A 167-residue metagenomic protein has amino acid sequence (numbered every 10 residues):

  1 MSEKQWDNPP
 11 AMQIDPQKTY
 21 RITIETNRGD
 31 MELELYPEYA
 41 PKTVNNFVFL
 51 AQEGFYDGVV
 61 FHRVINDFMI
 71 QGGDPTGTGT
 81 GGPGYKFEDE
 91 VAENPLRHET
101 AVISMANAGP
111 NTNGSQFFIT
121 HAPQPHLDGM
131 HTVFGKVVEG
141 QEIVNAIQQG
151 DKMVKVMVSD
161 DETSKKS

Functional and structural regions predicted by a protein language model:
M1-S167: Cyclophilin-like peptidyl-prolyl cis-trans isomerases
